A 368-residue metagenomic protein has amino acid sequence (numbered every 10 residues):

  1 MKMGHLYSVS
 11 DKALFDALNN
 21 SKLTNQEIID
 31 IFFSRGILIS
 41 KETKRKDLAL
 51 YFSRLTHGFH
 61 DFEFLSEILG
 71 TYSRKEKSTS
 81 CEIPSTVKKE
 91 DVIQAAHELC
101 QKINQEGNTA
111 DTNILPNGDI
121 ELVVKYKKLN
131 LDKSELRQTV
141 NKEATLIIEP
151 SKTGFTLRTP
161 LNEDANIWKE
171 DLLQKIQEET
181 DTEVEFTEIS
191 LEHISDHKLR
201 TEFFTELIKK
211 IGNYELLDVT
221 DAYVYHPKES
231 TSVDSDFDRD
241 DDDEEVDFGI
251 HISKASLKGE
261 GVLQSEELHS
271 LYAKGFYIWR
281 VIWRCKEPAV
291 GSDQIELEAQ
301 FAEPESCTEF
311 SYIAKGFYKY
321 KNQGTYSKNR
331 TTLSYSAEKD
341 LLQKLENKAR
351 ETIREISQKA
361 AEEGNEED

Functional and structural regions predicted by a protein language model:
M1-G154, T159-D368: Intrinsically disordered, low-complexity, charge-rich terminal extensions of nucleic-acid-associated complexes
